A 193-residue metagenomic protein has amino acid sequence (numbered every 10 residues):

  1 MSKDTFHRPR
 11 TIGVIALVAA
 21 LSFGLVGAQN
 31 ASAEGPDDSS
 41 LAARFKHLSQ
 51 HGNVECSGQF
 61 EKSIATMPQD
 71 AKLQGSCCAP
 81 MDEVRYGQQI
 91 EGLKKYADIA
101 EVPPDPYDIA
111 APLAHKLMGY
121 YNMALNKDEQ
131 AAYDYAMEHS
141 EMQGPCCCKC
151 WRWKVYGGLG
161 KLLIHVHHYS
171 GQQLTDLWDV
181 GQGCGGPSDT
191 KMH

Functional and structural regions predicted by a protein language model:
S2-D108, K116-S140, G144, Q182-G185: Ser/Thr/Asn(+Pro)-rich, low-complexity disordered segments
N126, P145-W153, H167, G171: Solvent-exposed, acidic/flexible segments
H139, L162-H165, Y169-H193: A cross-kingdom marker for long, charged
W153-L162: Contiguous, well-ordered alpha-helical segments that form the cores/surfaces of helical PPI scaffolds
